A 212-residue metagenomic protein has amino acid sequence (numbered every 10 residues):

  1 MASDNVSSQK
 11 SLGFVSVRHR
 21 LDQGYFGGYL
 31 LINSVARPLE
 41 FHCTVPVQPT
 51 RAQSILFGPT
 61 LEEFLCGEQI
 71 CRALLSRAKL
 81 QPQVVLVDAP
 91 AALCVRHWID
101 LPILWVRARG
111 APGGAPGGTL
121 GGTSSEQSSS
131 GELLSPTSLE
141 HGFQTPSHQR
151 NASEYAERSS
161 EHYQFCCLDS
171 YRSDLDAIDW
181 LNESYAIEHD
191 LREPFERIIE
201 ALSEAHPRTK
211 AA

Functional and structural regions predicted by a protein language model:
A2-L21: Two-metal-ion RNase H-like nuclease active-site motif
H19-D22, D88-C94, Y171: Gly/Ser/Thr-rich loops at beta-strand to alpha-helix junctions that form or flank small-molecule/cofactor-binding
Y25-Q81: A glycine-rich, hydrophobic loop/mini-helix early in the fold
H42-C43, Q53, L74, L104-V106 (+2 more regions): Charge-biased, low-complexity intrinsically disordered regions
Q83-V85: Structural motif
A89-A108: Short Gly/Thr/Asp-enriched flexible loops that form oxyanion-binding sites at enzyme active sites
G110-L139: Intrinsically disordered, low-complexity terminal tails and inter-domain linkers enriched for S/T/G/P/D/E
G131-A212: C-terminal folded domains that constitute the principal catalytic or ligand-binding module of multi-domain proteins
